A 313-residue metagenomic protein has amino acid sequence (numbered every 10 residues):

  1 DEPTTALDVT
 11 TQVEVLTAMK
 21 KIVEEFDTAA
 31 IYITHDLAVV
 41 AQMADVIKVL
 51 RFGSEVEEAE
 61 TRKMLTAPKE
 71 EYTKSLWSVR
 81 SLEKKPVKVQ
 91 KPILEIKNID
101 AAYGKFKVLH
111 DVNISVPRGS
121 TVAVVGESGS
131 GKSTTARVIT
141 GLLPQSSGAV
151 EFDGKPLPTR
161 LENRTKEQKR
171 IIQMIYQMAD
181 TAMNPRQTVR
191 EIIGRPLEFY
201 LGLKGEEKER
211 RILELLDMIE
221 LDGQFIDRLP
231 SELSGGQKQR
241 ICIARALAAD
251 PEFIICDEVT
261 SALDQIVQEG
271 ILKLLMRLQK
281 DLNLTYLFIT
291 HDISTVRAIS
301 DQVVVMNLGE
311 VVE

Functional and structural regions predicted by a protein language model:
K63-P68, L157-Q173, E191, F199: ABC ATPase NBD coupling module
T140: Helix-to-loop junction immediately C-terminal to a conserved catalytic motif
G148-T159: Conserved ABC transporter NBD signature motif
E206-Q224: Conserved ABC ATPase "signature" region
L229-L233, Q237: Conserved ABC ATPase signature
D250: Conserved catalytic motifs of ABC-family nucleotide-binding domains
